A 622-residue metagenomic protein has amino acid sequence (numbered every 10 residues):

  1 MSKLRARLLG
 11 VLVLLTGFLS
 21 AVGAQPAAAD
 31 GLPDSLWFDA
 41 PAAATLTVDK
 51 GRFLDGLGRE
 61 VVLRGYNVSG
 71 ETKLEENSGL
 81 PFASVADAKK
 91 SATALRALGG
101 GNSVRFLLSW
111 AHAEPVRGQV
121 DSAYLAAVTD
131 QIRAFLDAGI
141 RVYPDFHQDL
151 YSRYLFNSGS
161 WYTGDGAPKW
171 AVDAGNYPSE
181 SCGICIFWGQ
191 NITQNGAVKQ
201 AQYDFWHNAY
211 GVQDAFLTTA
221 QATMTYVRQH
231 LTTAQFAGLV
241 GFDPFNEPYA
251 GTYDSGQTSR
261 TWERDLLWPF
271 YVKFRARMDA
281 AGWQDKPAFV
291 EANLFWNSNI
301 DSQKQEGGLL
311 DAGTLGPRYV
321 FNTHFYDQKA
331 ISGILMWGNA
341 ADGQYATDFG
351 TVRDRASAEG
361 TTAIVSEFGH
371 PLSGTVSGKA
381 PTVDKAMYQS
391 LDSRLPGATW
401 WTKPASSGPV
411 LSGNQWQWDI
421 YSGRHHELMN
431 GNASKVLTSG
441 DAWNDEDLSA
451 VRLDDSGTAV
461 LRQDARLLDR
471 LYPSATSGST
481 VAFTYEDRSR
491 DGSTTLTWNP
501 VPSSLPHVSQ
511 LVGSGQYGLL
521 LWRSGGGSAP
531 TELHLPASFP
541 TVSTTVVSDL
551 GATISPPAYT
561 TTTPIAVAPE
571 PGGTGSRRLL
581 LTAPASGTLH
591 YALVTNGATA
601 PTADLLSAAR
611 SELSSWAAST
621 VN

Functional and structural regions predicted by a protein language model:
M1-A29: Secretory targeting and sorting signals
V22-D30, F289, S412, Q417: Signal peptide processing junction and immediate N-terminal pro/mature segment of secreted/exported proteins
P26-P33, T620-N622: Low-complexity, acidic Ser/Thr/Pro-rich repeat tracts that form intrinsically disordered stalk/linker regions of very
D30-L46: N-terminal low-complexity, Pro/Thr/Ser-rich intrinsically disordered segments that act as propeptides or flexible
P41-L63, N67-N297: Active-site mouth of glycoside hydrolases
T45, S84, H207-P409: Extracellular glycoside hydrolase catalytic/binding regions
L309-G316, N322, T375-V547, P564 (+1 more regions): Aromatic-rich peripheral "rim/lid" segments of glycoside hydrolase catalytic domains that contact and position glycan
V542-A552, P556-Y559: Change to "...patches in solvent-exposed regions of secreted, membrane-anchored, or virion-exposed structural
